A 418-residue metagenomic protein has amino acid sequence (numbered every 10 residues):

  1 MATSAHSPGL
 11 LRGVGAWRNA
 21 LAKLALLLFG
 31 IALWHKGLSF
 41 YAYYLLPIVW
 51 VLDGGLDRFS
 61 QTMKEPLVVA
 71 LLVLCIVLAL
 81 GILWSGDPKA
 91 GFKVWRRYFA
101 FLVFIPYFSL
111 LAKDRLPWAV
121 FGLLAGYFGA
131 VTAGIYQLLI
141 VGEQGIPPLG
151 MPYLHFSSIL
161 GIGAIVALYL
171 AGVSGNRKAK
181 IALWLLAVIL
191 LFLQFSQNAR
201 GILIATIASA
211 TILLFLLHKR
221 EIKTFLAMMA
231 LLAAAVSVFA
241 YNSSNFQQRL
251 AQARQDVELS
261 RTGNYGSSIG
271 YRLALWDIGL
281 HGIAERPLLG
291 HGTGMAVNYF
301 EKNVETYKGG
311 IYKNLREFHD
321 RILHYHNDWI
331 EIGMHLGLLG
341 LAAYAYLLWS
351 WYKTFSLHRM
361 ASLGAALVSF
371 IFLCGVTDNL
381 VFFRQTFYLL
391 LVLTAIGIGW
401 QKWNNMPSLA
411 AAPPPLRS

Functional and structural regions predicted by a protein language model:
M1-L83, A90, P106-P117, F121 (+3 more regions): Transmembrane signal-anchor hairpin modules in multi-pass inner-membrane enzymes, especially those that act on
G9, L111-E143, M151-K219, M228 (+4 more regions): Alpha-helical transmembrane segments of multi-pass inner-membrane proteins
K36-G55, W95-Y107, H155-A164, I204-T211 (+2 more regions): Membrane-embedded alpha-helical segments of multi-pass membrane proteins, especially the transmembrane helices
P47-V51, V238, Y344-L347, G364-C374 (+1 more regions): Transmembrane alpha-helices of multi-pass inner-membrane enzymes
L83-F92, E143-L149, F195-Q197, V376-F382: Membrane-interface helix caps and helix-loop-helix hairpins in membrane proteins
L217-T262, D277-E285, T293: A membrane-periplasm/extracellular boundary helix in multi-pass inner-membrane enzymes that assemble envelope glycans
G263-G270, A274-D277, E285, L289-L336: Long extracytoplasmic/lumenal interhelical loops at the membrane interface of multi-pass membrane proteins
M334-S369: Hydrophobic transmembrane alpha-helices and their immediate junctions
